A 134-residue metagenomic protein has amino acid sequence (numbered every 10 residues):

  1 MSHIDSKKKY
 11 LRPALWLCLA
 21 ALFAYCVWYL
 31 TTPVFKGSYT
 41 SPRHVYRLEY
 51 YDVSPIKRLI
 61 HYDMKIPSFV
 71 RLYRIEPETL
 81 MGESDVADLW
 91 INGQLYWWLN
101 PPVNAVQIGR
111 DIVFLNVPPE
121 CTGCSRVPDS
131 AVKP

Functional and structural regions predicted by a protein language model:
M1, A14, V70-L72, V106: Hydrophobic beta-strand residues in large extracellular and virion-surface proteins
M1-Y10: N-terminal Lys/Arg-rich, disordered targeting/topogenic segments
K9-Y29: Hydrophobic membrane-insertion alpha-helices, especially the h-region of bacterial N-terminal signal peptides
L22-E83: N-terminal export/targeting and maturation segments
A24-V27, T31-P33, E83-P134: Acidic, small-residue rich beta-repeat scaffolds with periodic aromatic anchors
